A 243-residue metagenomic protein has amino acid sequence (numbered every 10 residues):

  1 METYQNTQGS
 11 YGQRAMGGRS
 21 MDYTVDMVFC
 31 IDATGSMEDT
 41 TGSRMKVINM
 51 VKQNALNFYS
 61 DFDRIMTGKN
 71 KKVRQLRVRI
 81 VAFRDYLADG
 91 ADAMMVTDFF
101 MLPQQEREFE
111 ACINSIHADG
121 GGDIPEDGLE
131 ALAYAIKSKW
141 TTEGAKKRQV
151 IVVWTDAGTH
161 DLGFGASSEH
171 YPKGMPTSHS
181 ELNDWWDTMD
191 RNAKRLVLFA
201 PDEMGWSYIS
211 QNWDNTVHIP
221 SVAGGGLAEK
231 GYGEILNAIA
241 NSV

Functional and structural regions predicted by a protein language model:
M1-V243: Acidic, low-complexity intrinsically disordered regions
